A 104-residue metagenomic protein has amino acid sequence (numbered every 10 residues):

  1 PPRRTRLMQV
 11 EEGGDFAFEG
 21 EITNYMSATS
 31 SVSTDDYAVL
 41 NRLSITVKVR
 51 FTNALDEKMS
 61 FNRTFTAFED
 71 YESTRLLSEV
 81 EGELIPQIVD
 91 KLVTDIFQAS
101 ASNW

Functional and structural regions predicted by a protein language model:
R4-Q9, E57, Q98-W104: Surface-exposed helix-capping loop/turn segments at secondary-structure junctions
R4-T5, G13-S60, F68-E79, D90: Surface-exposed short loop/turn segments
E81-W104: Compositionally biased, intrinsically disordered linkers/stalks adjacent to structured regions
